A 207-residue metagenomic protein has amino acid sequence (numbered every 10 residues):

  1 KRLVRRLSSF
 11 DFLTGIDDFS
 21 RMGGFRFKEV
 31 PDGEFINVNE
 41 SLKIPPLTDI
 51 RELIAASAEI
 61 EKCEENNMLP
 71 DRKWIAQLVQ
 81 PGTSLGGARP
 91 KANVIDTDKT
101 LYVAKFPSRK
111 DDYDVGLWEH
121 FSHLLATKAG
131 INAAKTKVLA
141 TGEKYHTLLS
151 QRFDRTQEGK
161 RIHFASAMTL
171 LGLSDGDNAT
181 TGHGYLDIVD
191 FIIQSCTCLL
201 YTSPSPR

Functional and structural regions predicted by a protein language model:
K1-S203, R207: Phosphate/dinucleotide-binding and metal-coordinating scaffold of catalytic cores in nucleotide-dependent enzymes
